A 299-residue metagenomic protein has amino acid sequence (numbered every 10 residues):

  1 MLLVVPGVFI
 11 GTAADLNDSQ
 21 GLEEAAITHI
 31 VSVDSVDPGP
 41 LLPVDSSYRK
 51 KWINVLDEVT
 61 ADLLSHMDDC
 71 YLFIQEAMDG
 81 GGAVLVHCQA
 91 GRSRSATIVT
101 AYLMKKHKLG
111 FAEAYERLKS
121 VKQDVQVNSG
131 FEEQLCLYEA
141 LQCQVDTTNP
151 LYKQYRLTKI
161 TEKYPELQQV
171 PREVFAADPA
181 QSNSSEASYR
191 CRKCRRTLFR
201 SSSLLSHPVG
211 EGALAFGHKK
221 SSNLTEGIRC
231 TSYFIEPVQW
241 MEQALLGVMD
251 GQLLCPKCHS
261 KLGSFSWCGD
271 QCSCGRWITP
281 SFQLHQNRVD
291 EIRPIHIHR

Functional and structural regions predicted by a protein language model:
M1-P40: Glycine-rich, flexible N-terminal cofactor/catalytic loop recognition
P6, S46-V59, L64-Q75: Eukaryotic helix-linker segments that join adjacent hydrophobic helices
D15, H29, V36-Y48, T60 (+2 more regions): Tandem repeat protein-protein interaction scaffolds, dominated by ankyrin-repeat arrays but also generalizing to other
H29, S264-Q271: Conserved tryptophan-centered aromatic signature that marks the ligand-binding surface of SH3 and related Trp-rich
D68-A83, R92, T100-D250, K257 (+2 more regions): PTP/DSP superfamily signal
Q89, R195, H259, S273-I278: Cys/His-coordinated zinc-binding microdomains
S93, F199, G263, W277-P280: Short functional micro-motifs and their immediate structural scaffolds
